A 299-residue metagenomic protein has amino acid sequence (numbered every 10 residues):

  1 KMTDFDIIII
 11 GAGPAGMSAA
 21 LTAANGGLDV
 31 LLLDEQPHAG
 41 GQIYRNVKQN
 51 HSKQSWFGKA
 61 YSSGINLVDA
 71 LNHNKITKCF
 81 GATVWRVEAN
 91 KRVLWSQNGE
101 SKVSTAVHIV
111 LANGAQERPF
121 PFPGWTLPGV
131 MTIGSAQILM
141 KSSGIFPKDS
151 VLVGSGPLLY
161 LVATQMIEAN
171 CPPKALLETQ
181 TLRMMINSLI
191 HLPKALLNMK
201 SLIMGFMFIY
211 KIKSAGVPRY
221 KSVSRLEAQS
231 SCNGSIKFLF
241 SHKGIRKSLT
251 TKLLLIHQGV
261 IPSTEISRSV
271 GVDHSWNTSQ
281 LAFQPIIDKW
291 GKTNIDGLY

Functional and structural regions predicted by a protein language model:
M2-Y299: Residues forming the flavin
